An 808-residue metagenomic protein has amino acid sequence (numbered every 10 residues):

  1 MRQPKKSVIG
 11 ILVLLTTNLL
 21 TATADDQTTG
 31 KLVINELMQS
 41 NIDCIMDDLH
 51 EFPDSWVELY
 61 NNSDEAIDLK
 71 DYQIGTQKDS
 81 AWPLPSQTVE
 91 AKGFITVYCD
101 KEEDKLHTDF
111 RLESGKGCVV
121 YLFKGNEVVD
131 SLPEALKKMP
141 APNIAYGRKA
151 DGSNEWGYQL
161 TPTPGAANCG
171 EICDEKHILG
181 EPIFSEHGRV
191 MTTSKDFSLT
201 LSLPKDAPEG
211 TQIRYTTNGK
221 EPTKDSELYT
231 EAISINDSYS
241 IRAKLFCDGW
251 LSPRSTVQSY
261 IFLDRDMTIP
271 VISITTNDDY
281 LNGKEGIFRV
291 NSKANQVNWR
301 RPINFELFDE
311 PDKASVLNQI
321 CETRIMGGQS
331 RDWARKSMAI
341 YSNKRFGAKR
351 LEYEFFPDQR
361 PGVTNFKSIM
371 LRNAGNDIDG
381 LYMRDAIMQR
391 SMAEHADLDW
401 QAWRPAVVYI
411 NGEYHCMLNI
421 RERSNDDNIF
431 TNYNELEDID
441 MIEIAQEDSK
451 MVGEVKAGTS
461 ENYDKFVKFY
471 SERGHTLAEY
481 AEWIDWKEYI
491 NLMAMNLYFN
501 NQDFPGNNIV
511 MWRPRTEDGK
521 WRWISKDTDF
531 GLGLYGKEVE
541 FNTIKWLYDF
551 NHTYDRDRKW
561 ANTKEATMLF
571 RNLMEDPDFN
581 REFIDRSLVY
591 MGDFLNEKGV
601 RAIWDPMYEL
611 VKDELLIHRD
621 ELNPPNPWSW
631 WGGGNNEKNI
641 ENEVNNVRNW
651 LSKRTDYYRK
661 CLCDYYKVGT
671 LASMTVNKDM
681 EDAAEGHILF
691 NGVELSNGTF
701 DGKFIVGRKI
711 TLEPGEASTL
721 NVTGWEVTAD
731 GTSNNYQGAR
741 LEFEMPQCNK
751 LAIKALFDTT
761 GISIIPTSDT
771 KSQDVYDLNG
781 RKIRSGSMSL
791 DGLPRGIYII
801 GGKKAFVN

Functional and structural regions predicted by a protein language model:
M1-G10: Bacterial N-terminal signal peptides that target proteins for export
Q3, G761-N808: C-terminal outer-membrane/trafficking sorting elements
G10-N18: Bacterial N-terminal signal peptides
T23-W156: Activation on beta-sandwich/Ig-like modules and their edge loops
D26, V33, Q87-A91, V97 (+6 more regions): Short, compositionally stereotyped local motifs that mark structural "simplifiers"
P164-K176, P270-V271, D279-N298, I303-N304 (+10 more regions): Middle-to-C-terminal accessory/interaction subdomains
S238, N343, G347-M417, R473-L492: A conserved hydrophobic secondary-structure block that centers on an alpha-helix together with its immediately flanking
H415-Q446: Conserved structural core of kinase catalytic domains
